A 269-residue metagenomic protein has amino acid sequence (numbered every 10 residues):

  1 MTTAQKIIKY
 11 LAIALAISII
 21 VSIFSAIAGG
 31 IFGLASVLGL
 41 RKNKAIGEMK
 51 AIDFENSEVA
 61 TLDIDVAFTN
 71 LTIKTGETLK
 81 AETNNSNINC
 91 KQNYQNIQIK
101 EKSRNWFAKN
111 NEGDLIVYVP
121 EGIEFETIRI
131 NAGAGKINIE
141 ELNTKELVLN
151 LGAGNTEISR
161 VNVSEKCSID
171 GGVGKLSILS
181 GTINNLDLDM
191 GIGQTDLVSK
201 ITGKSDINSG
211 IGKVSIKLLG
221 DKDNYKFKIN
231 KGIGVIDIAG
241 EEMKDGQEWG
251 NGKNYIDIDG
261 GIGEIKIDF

Functional and structural regions predicted by a protein language model:
M1-I7: N-terminal Lys/Arg-rich, disordered targeting/topogenic segments
Y10-A28: Hydrophobic membrane-insertion alpha-helices, especially the h-region of bacterial N-terminal signal peptides
G29-K102, W106-N131, K136-V148, E157 (+5 more regions): Short linear S-[DN]-x-LW-Φ motif typified by the pepsin-like aspartic protease active-site region
T83-N84, L149, I169, L188: A short hydrophobic/aromatic micro-motif that marks alpha-helical segments and, especially, helix-coil
I158-V161, E165-F269: Short, surface-exposed interaction patches in beta-rich subdomains that mediate adhesion/assembly near membranes
